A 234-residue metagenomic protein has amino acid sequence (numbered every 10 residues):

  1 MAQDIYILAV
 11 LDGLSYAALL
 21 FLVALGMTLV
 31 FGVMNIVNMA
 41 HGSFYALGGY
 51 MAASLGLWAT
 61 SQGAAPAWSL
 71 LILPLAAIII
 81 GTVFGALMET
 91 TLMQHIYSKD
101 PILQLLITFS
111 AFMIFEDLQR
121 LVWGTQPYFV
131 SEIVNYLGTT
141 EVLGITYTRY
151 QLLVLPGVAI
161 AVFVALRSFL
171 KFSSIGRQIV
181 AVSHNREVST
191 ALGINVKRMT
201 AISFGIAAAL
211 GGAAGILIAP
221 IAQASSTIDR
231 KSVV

Functional and structural regions predicted by a protein language model:
M1-V23, M51, Q62-I72, D100-Q104 (+3 more regions): Membrane-interfacial amphipathic/re-entrant helices at transmembrane-helix boundaries
Y6-L57, L87, T91-K99, L103 (+1 more regions): Single transmembrane alpha-helix segments in multi-pass membrane proteins
L20-A24, F44, G48-A52, L73 (+10 more regions): Alpha-helical transmembrane segments in multi-pass membrane proteins
G26-V37, G212-I228: Non-cytoplasmic
G42-F44, I221-V234: Glycine-rich helix-loop "coupling/hinge" segments at transmembrane-helix boundaries in multipass transporters
G63-A111, L118: Alpha-helical transmembrane segments within multi-pass membrane transporters and channels
M113-L143: Extracellular/periplasmic helix-loop junction at the C-terminal end of a transmembrane helix in multi-pass membrane
T146-S225: Helix-loop-helix "hairpin" substructures at the membrane interface of multi-pass membrane proteins
